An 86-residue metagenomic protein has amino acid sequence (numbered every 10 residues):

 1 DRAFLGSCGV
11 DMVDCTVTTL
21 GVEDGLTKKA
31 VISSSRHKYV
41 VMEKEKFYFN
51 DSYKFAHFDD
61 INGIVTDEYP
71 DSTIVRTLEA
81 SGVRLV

Functional and structural regions predicted by a protein language model:
D1-V86: Conserved phosphate- and dinucleotide-binding cores of soluble alpha/beta proteins, encompassing both enzyme active
